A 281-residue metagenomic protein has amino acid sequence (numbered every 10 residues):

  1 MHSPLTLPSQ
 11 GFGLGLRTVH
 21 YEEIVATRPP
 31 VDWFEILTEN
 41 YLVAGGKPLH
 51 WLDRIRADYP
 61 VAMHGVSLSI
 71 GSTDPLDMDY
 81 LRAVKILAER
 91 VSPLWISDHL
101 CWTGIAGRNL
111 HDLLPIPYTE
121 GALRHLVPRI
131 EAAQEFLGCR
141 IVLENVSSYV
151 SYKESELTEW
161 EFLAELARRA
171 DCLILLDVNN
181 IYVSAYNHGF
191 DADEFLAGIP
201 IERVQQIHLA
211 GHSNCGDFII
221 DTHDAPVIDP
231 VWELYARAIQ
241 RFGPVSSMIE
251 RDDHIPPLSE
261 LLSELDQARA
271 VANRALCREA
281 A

Functional and structural regions predicted by a protein language model:
M1-I24: Boundary/entry segment of secreted carbohydrate-active catalytic domains
Y21-V25, Y152-R168, S184-A197, S259-L262: Distinct, well-ordered alpha-helical segments
E22, T38-H50, S69-M78, Y149-E154 (+3 more regions): Acidic-and-aromatic substrate-binding clefts and catalytic sites of carbohydrate-active enzymes
E23-P29, G46-M63, D79-L94, A133-F136 (+3 more regions): Acidic (Asp/Glu)-rich catalytic clusters
F34, I96, I141, D177 (+2 more regions): Conserved, mostly hydrophobic/aromatic
G45, P75, L113-P117, L123 (+1 more regions): Gly/Pro-rich active-site loop or hairpin
D77-I174: Active-site acidic/histidine proton-transfer and metal-coordination neighborhood in alpha/beta enzyme cores
L258-A280: C-terminal helical cap(s) of enzyme catalytic domains, especially alpha/beta-barrels
